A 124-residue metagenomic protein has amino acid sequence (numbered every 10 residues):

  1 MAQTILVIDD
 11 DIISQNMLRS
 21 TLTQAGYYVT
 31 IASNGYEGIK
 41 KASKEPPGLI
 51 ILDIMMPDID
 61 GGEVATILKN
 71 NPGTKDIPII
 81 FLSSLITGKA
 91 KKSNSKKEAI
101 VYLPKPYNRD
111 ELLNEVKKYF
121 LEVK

Functional and structural regions predicted by a protein language model:
D11-Q15: Short acidic/polar segment at the start of the alpha1 helix of CheY-like receiver
N16-Q24: Charged docking surfaces used in two-component/phosphorelay signaling
G26-S33, K41: Short hydrophobic/Thr-rich beta-strand motif most characteristic of the beta2 strand and flanking loop of CheY-like
E45-I51: Active-site beta3 strand of CheY-like receiver
M56: Receiver (REC) domain active-site loop signature in two-component systems and cognate sites in sensor histidine kinases
Y107-K117: C-terminal output helix
